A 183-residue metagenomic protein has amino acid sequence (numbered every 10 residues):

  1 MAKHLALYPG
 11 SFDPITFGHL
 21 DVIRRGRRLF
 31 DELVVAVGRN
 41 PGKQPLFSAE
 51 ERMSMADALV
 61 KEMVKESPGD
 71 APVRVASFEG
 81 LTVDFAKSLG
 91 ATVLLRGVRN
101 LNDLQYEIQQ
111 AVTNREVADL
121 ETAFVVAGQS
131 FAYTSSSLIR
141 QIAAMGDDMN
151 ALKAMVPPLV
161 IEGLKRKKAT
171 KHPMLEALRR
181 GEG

Functional and structural regions predicted by a protein language model:
M1-G183: Nucleotidyltransferase catalytic core that binds NTPs
